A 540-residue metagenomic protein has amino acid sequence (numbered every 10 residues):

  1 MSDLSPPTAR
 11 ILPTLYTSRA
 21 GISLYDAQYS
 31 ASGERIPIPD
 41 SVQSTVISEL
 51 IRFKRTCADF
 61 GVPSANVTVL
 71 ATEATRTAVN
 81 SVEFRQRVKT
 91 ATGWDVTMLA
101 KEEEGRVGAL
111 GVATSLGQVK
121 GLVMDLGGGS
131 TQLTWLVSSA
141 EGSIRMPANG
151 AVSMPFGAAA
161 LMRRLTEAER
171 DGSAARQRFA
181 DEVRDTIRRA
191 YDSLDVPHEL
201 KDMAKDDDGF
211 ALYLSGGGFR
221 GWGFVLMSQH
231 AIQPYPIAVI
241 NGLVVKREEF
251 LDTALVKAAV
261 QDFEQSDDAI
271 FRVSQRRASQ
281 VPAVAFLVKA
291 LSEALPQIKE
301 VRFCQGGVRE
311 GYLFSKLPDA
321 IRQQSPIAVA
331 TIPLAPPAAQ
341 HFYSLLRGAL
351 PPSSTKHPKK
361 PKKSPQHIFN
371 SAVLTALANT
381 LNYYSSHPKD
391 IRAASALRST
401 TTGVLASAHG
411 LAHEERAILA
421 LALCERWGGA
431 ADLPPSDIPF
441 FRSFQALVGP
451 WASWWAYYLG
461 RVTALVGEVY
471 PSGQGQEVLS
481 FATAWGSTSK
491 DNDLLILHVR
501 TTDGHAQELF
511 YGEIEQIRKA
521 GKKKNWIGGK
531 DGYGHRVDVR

Functional and structural regions predicted by a protein language model:
M1-K89, I187-L194, I517-R518, R540: Conserved phosphate-binding loops in N-terminal lobes of ATP-dependent enzymes of the actin/Hsp70/sugar-kinase
M1-T14, V112-G150, M154, S215-G223: Gly/Thr-rich phosphate-binding beta-strand-loop-beta motif of the actin/hexokinase/Hsp70
A9-P13, F60-A65, I144-P147, E199-G209: Short helix-terminating capping/connector loops at secondary-structure junctions
S30-I51, T92, T97-T114, G150-R540: Helical "lid/coupling" subdomains associated with nucleotide-phosphate turnover
V62, V123-D125, Q305: Short beta-strand
V67-E73, E102-V107, G128: Short, glycine/charge-rich beta-strand/loop segments that flank catalytic centers and engage negatively charged groups
L70, L133, L291: Residue-level signature of catalytic and energy-coupling elements of molecular machines, predominantly ATP/GTP-dependent
A78-V88, S138, G223-Q229: Short Gly/Thr/Asp-enriched flexible loops that form oxyanion-binding sites at enzyme active sites
